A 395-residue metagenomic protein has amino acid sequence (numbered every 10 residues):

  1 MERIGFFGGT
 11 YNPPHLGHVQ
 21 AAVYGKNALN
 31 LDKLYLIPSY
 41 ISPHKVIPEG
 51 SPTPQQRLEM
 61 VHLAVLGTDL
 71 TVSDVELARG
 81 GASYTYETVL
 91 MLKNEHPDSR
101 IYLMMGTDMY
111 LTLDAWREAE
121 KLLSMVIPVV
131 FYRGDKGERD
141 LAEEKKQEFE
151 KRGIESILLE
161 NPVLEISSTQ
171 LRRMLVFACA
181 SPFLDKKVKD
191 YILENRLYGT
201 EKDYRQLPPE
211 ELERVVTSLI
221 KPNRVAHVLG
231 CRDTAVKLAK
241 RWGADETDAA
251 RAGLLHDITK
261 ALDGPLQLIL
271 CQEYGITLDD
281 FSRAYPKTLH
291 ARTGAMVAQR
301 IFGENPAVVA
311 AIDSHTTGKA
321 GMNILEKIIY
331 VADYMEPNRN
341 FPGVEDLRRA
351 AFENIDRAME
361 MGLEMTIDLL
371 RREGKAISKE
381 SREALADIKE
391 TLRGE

Functional and structural regions predicted by a protein language model:
M1-P208: Nucleotidyltransferase catalytic core that binds NTPs
H15-H18, H44, H227, H256 (+2 more regions): Histidine-centered active-site/metal-ligand motif
S51-Q56, R79-S83, P222, A226 (+3 more regions): Residues at secondary-structure transition points
Q170-M174, V331, D346, L369: Solvent-exposed, amphipathic alpha-helical segments
L207-K221: Generic N-terminal amphipathic, Lys/Arg-enriched alpha-helix
R214-S218, V236, R241-L363: Divalent metal-dependent catalytic cores for phosphoryl transfer on phosphate-bearing substrates
P337, F341, E345-E395: A structured, mid-to-C-terminal "fold-capping" secondary-structure block
